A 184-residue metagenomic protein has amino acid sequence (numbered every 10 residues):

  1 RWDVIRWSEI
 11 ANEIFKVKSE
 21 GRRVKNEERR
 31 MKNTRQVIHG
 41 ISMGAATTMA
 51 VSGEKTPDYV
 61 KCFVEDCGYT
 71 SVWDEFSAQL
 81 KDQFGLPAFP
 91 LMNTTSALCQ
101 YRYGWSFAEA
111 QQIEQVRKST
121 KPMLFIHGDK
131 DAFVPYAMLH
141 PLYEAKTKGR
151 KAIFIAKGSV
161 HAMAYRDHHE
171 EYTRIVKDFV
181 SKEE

Functional and structural regions predicted by a protein language model:
R1-K18: Alpha/beta-hydrolase active-site loop
K32-S42: Alpha/beta-hydrolase fold nucleophile elbow
A50-W105: Hydrolase active-site cap/lid region
C99-Q115, K121: Active-site nucleophile elbow and catalytic-triad environment of alpha/beta-hydrolase enzymes
Q112, K121, P135-E144: Short alpha-helix in the alpha/beta-hydrolase fold that links the catalytic acid
S119-T120, F125-H127, D131: Short beta-strand/loop motif that positions the catalytic acidic residue of the alpha/beta-hydrolase fold
D129-V134, A162-M163: Acidic catalytic loop of the alpha/beta-hydrolase fold
S159-H169: Catalytic histidine-centered segment of alpha/beta-hydrolase-like enzymes
